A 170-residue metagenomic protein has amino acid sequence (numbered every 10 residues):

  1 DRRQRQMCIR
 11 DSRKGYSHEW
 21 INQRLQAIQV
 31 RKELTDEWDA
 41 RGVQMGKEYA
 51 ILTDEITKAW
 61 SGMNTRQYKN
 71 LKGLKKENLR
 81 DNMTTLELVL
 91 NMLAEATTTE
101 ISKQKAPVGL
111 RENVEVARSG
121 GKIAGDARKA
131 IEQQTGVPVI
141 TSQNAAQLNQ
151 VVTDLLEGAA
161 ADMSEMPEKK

Functional and structural regions predicted by a protein language model:
R3-Q6, R10-K170: Positively charged, phosphate-engaging catalytic surfaces used for nucleic-acid and nucleotide handling
